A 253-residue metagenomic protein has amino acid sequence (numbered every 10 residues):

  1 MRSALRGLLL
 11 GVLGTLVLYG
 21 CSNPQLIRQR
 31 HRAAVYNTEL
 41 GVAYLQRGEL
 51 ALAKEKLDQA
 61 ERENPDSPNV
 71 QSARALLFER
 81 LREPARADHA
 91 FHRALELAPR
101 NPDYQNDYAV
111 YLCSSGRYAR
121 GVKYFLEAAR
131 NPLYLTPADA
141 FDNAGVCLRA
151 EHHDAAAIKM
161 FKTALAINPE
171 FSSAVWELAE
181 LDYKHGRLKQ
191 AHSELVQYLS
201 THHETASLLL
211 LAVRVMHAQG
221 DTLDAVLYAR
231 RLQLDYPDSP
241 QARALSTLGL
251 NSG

Functional and structural regions predicted by a protein language model:
T15-N37, G253: Bacterial Sec signal peptide processing site at the extreme N-terminus
Q29, E63, L97, N131-L133 (+3 more regions): Structural marker of alpha-solenoid helical repeat scaffolds
E39, A73, D107, F141-N143 (+3 more regions): Canonical tetratricopeptide repeat
H202-G253: Terminal, low-structured helical/coil segments at or just beyond the last alpha-helical repeat
